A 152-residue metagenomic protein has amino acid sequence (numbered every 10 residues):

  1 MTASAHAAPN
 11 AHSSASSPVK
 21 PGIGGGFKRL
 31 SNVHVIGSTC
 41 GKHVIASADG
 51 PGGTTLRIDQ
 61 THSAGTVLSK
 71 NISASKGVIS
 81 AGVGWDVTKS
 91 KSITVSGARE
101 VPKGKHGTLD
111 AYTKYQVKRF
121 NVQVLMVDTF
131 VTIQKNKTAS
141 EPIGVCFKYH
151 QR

Functional and structural regions predicted by a protein language model:
M1-A46: N-terminal prepro-regions of secreted/extracellular proteins
S38-T39, P142-G144, Y149-R152: Extracellular secreted precursors and ectodomains with disulfide-bonded cysteine-rich loops/domains
S47-G50, R152: Extracellular/mature segments of secreted proteins
T54-K105: Membrane-insertion modules used to breach or fuse lipid bilayers
T88-I143: Membrane pore-forming effector domains from diverse proteins
